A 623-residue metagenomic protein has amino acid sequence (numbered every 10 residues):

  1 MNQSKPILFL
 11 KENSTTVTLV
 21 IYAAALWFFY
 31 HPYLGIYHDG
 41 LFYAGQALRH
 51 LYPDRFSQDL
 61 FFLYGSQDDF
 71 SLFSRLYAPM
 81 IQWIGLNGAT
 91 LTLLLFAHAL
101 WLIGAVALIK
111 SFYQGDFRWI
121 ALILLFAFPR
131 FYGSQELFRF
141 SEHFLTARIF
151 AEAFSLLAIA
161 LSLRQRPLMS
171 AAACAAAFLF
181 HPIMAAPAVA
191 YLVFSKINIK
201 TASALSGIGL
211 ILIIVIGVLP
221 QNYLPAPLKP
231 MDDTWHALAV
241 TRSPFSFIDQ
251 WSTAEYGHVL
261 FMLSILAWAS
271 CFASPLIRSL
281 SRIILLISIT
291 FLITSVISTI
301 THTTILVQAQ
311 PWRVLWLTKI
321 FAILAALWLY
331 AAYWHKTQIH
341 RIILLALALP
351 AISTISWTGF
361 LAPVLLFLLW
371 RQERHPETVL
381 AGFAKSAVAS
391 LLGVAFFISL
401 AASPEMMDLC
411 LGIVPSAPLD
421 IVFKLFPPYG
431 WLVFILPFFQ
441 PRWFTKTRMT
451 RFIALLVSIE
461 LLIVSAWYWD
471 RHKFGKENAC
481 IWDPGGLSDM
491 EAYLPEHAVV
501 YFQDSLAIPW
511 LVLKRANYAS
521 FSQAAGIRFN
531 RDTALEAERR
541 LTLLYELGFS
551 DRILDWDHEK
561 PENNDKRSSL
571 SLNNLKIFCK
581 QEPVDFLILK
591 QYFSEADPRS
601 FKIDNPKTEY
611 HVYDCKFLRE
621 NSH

Functional and structural regions predicted by a protein language model:
M1-L26, F438-V457: Start-transfer (signal-anchor) and selected internal transmembrane alpha helices of multi-pass inner/ER membrane
T16-V17, A23-L125, Y132-A151, P182: Active-site lumenal/periplasmic loops and adjacent helix-entry segments of GT-C-fold, multi-pass membrane
W27-A44, L48-Q58, F62-D69, P182 (+5 more regions): Transmembrane catalytic cores of multi-pass membrane glycosyltransferases and polysaccharide-assembly enzymes
W83, S162, A176-M184, A351-S356 (+1 more regions): Transmembrane helix irregularities
F150-M169: Membrane-interface transmembrane helices that cradle and orient dolichyl/undecaprenyl
I342-Y493, A498-A507, Q523: Transmembrane helical bundles and short interhelical boundary loops of multi-pass, membrane-embedded
A466-W482, S488-P561, D565, L572 (+2 more regions): Short periplasmic/luminal acceptor-recognition loop of GT-C membrane glycosyltransferases, typified by
S569-H623: Aromatic/acidic, Gly/Pro-rich catalytic loop(s) in extracytoplasmic/lumenal soluble domains of multi-pass membrane
